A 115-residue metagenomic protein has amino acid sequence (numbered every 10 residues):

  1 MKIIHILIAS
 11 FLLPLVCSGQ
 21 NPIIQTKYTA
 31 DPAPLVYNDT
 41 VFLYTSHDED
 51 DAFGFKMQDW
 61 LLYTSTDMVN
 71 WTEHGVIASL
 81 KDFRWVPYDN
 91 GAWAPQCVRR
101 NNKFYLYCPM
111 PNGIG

Functional and structural regions predicted by a protein language model:
M1-Q20: Bacterial Sec-dependent N-terminal signal peptides
C17-G115: Carbohydrate-active catalytic/glycan-binding domains of CAZyme proteins, especially the secreted or lumenal ectodomains
